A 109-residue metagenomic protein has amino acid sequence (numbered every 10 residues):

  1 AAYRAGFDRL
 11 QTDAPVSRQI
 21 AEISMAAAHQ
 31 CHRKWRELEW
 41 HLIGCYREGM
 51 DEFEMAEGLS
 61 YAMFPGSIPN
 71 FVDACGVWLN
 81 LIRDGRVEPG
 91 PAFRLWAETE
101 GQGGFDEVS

Functional and structural regions predicted by a protein language model:
A1-I20, Y46-R47, F71-S109: Acidic, glycine/proline-rich low-complexity segments that act as flexible tails and inter-domain linkers
A1-R4, C31-E39, G66: Short acidic alpha-helix initiation/capping motifs at coil-to-helix transition points, especially at protein N-termini
A14, C31-W35, G49, P69: Residues at alpha-helix boundaries and short interhelical turns
I20-W35: Amphipathic, charged-and-aliphatic alpha-helical interface segments that function as noncatalytic docking
A27, G58-A62, A74-V77: Short acidic/histidine-centered micro-motifs embedded in hydrophobic/aromatic stretches that mark compact functional
W40-L59: A cross-kingdom feature marking solvent-exposed beta-strand/loop segments within repeated, beta-rich binding/scaffold
Y61, G66-P69: Substrate/cofactor-recognition hotspot
